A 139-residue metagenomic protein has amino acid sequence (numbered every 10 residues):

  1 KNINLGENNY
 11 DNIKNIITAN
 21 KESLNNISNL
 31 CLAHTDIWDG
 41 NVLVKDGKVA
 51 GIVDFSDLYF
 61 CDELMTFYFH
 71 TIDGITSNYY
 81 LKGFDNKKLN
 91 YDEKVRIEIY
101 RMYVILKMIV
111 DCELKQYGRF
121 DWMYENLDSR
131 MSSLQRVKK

Functional and structural regions predicted by a protein language model:
K1-T35, D85, N126-V137: An alpha-helical support segment within catalytic cores of ATP-dependent transferases
L5-E7, H70-K139: A conserved long alpha-helix in the C-terminal portion of kinase-like catalytic domains
N8-N15, V44, D62, V104: Generic recognition of short, well-ordered alpha-helical interface segments
I16, F55, Y100: Short acidic/histidine-centered micro-motifs embedded in hydrophobic/aromatic stretches that mark compact functional
K21, I27, D36-I37, V42 (+5 more regions): Catalytic cores of transferase enzymes with a strong primary signal for eukaryotic protein kinases
L30-A33, W38-V95: Active-site Asp-x-Gly
